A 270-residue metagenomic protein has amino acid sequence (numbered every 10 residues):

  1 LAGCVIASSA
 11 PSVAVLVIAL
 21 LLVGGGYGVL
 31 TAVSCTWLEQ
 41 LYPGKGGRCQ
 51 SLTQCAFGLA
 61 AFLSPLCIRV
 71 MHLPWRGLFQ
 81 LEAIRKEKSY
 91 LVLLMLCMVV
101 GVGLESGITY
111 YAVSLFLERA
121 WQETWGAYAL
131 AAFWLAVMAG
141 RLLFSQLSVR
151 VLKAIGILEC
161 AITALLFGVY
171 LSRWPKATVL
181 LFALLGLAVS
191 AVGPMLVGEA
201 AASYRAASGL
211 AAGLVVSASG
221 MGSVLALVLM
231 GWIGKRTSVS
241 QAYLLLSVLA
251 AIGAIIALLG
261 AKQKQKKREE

Functional and structural regions predicted by a protein language model:
G3, V15-V29, A177-A191: Hydrophobic core of transmembrane alpha-helices in multi-pass small-molecule transporters, especially MFS/SLC-type
S9-A14, P43, S172-R173: Helix-breaking motifs and short loop linkers at transmembrane-helix boundaries and internal kinks in secondary membrane
V17-C55: Cytoplasmic helix-loop-helix junction between adjacent transmembrane helices in 12-TM secondary transporters
G44-K45, C49-A83: Helix-loop-helix hairpin linking two adjacent transmembrane segments in secondary transporters
C67-L73, F116-L117, L147-S148, L229-S238: Interfacial helix-cap and linker-helix signal at transmembrane-aqueous boundaries of multi-pass secondary transporters
E87-A139: Extracytoplasmic gate region of multi-pass secondary transporters
V151-L196: C-terminal transmembrane helical hairpin of 12-TM major facilitator-type secondary transporters
S203-V239, Y243-L246: A late C-terminal transmembrane helix in Major Facilitator Superfamily
